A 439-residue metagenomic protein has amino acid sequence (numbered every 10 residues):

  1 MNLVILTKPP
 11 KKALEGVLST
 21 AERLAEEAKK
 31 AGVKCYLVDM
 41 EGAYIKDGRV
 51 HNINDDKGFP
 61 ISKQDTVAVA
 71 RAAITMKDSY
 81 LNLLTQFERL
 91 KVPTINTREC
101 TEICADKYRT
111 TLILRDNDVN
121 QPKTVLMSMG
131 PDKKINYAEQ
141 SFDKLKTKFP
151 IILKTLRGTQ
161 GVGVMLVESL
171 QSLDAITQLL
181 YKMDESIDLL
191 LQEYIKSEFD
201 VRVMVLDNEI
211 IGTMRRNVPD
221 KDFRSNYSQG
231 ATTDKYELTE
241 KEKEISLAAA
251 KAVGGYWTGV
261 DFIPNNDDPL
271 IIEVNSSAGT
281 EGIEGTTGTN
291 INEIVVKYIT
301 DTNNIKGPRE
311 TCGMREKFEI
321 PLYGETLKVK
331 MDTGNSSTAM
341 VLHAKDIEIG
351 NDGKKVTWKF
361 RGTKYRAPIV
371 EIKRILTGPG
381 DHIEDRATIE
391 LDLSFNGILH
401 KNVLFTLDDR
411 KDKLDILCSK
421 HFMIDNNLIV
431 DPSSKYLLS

Functional and structural regions predicted by a protein language model:
M1-P93: ATP-binding N-terminal substructure of ATP-dependent carboxylate-amine bond-forming enzymes
N2-L18, I61-K63, R89-K91, E99-L189 (+2 more regions): Active-site nucleotide/adenylate-binding loops and adjacent lid/helix of ATP-dependent enzymes
I151, E209-G212, T258, L270-E273: Protein kinase-like catalytic core scaffold
V162-A249: Phosphate-binding site of ATP-dependent enzymes
Q192, G255-N266: A short glycine-rich, hydrophobically flanked beta-strand micro-motif that places a catalytic Asp/Glu for divalent metal
V205-E209, N265-D267, D425: Short acidic-glycine loop/turn motifs at beta-strand connectors
E237, P264-E310: C-terminal active-site "lid" helix and adjoining low-complexity regulatory extension at the edge of ATP-using catalytic
G307-S439: Pepsin/retropepsin-fold aspartyl endopeptidases
